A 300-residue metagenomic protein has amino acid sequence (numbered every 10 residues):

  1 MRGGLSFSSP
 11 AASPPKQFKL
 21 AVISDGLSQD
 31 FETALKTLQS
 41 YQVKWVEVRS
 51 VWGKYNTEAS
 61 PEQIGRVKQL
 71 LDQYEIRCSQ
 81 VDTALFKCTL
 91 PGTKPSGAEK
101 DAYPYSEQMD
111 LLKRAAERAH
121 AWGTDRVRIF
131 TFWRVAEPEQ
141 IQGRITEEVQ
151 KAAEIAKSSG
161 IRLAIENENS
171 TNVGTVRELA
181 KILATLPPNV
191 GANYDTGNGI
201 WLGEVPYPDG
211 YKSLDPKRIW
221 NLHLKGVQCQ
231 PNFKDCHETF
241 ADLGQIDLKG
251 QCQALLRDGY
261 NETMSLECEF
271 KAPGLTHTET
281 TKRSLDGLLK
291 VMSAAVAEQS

Functional and structural regions predicted by a protein language model:
G3-Q29, T33-T37, Y41: C-terminal segment of N-terminal export signals and the immediately downstream linker at the start of the mature
G4, A12, T37, Q73 (+3 more regions): Active-site acidic/histidine proton-transfer and metal-coordination neighborhood in alpha/beta enzyme cores
F18-S24, V46-V48, C78-T83, V127-I129 (+4 more regions): Hydrophobic faces of well-ordered beta-strands that scaffold small-molecule active sites in alpha/beta enzyme cores
S28-L38, P104-R118, E204-K212, L248: Short, acidic/polar
E32-V51, G123: Catalytic domains of carbohydrate-active enzymes, especially glycoside hydrolases
L38, V46, L71, A119 (+6 more regions): Conserved, mostly hydrophobic/aromatic
W45, V81, Q150-Q245: Acidic/histidine-rich catalytic cores of soluble enzymes
V48-D72, F132-E137: Glycine-rich, proline-tolerant flexible connector loops at the mouths of alpha/beta enzymes
